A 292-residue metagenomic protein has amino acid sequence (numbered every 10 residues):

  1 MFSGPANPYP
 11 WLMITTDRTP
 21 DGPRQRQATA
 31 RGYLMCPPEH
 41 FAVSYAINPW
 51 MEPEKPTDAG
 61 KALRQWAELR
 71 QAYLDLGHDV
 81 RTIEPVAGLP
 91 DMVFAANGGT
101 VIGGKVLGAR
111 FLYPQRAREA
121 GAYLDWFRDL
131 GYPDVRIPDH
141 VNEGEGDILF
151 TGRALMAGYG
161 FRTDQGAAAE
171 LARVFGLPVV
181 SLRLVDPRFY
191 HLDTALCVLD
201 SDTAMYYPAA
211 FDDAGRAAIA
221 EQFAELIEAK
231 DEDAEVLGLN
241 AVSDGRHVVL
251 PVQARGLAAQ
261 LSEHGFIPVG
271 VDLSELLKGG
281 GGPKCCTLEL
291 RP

Functional and structural regions predicted by a protein language model:
F2-P292: The feature marks the mature, well-folded catalytic cores of soluble enzymes
